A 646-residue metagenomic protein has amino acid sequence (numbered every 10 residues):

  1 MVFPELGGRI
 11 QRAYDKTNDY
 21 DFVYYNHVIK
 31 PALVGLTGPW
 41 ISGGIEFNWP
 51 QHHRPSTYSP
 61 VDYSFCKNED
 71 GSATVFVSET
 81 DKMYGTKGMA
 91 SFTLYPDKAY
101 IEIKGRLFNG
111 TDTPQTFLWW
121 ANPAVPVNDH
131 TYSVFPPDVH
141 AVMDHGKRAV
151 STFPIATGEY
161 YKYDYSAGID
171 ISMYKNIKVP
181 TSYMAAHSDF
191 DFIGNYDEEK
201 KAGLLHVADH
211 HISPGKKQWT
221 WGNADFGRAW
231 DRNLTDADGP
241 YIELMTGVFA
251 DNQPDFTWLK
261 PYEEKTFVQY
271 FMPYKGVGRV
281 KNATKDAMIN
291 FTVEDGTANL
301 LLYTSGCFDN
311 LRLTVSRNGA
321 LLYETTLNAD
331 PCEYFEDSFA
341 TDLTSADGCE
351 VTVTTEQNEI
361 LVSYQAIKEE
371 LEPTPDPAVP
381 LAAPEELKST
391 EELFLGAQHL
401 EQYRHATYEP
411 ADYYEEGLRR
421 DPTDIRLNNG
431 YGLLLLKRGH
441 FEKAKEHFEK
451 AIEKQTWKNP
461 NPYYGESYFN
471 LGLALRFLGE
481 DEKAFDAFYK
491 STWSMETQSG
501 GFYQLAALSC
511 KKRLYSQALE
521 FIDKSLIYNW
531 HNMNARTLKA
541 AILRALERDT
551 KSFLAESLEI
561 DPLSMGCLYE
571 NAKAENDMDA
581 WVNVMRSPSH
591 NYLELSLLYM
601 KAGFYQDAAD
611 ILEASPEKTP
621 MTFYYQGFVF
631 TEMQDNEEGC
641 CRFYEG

Functional and structural regions predicted by a protein language model:
M1, E5-L6, R12, G110-L118 (+2 more regions): A contiguous, surface-exposed recognition patch within enzymatic or periplasmic domains that forms
M1, I41-Y100, D129, R228-T257 (+1 more regions): Extended, loop-rich substrate-binding clefts of extracytoplasmic carbohydrate-active enzymes
V280-K388, L563-V582: Long, contiguous interaction/recruitment modules in multidomain scaffold/adaptor proteins
Q398-H399, L433, L473, A507 (+4 more regions): Residue-level recognition of tetratricopeptide repeat
P410, A444, A484, A518 (+3 more regions): Single-residue signature of alpha-solenoid repeat helices
P422, T456, P462, E496 (+4 more regions): Short coil turns that delineate tetratricopeptide repeat
L427, P460-N461, S467, G501 (+4 more regions): TPR alpha-solenoid repeat register
